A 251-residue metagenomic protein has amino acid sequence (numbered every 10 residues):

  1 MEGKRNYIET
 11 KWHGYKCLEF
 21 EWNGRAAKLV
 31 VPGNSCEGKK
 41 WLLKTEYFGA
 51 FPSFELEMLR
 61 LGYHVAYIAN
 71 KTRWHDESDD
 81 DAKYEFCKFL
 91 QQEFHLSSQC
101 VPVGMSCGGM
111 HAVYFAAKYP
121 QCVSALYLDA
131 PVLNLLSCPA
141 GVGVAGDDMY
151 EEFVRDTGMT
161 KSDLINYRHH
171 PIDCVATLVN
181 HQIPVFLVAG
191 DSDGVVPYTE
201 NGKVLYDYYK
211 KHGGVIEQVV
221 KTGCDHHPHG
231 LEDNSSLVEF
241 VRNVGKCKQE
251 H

Functional and structural regions predicted by a protein language model:
M1-C36: N-terminal cap/lid segment of alpha/beta-hydrolase-fold proteins
V30, V195, T199-H251: C-terminal catalytic histidine-bearing segment of alpha/beta-hydrolase fold enzymes
F51, E55-H75: Conserved alpha/beta-hydrolase
W74-H95: Alpha/beta-hydrolase active-site loop
F94-S106: Alpha/beta-hydrolase fold nucleophile elbow
G104-Y114: Glycine-rich nucleophile elbow surrounding the catalytic serine of serine-hydrolase chemistry
Y114-S162: Hydrolase active-site cap/lid region
D147-K203, D207-K210: The feature captures the conserved acid-bearing segment of alpha/beta-hydrolase catalytic domains
